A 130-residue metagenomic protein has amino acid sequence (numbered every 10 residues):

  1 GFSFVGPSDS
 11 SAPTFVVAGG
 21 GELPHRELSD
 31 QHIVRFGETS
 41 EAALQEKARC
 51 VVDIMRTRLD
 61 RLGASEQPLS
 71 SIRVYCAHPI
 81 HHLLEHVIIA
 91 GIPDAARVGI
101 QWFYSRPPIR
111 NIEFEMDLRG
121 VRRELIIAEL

Functional and structural regions predicted by a protein language model:
G1-D9, A96-L130: C-terminal edge-of-domain segments
F2-A42: RNase H-like nuclease fold core
S11, E27, H82-L84, I126: Short acidic, gly/pro-rich beta-turn/loop elements at beta-sheet edges and active-site/ligand-binding grooves
A12, L69-S71, N111-E113: Active-site lining segments that contact anionic ligands and/or coordinate catalytic metals
A18, Y75-A77, R119: Generic beta-strand/beta-sheet core signal
F36-L69: Short, well-ordered alpha-helical segments
E66, Y75-P93: Short glycine/threonine-rich loop-to-helix capping motif typified by GTGT followed within a few residues by an Asp-Pro
Q67-Y75, I100-Q101: Beta-strand segments within the central parallel beta-sheet cores of soluble alpha/beta enzyme folds
